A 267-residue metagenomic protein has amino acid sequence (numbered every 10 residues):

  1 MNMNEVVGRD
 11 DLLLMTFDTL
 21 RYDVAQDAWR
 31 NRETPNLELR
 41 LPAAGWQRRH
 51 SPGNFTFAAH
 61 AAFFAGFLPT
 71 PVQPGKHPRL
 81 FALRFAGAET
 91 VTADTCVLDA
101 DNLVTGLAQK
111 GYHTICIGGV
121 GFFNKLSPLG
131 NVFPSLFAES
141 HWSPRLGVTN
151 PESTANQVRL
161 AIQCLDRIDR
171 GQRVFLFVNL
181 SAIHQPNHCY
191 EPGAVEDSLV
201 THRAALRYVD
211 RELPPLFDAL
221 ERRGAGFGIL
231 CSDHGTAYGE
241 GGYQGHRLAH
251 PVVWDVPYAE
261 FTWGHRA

Functional and structural regions predicted by a protein language model:
M1-A267: Catalytic domains that recognize anionic headgroups
